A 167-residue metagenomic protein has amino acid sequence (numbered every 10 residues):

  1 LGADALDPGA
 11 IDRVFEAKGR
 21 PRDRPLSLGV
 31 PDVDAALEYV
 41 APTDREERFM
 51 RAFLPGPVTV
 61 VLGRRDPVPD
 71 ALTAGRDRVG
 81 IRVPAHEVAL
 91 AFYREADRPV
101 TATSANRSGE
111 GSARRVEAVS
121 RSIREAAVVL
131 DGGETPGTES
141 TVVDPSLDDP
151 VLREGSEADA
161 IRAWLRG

Functional and structural regions predicted by a protein language model:
L1-G167: Active-site-adjacent structural elements in enzyme catalytic cores
